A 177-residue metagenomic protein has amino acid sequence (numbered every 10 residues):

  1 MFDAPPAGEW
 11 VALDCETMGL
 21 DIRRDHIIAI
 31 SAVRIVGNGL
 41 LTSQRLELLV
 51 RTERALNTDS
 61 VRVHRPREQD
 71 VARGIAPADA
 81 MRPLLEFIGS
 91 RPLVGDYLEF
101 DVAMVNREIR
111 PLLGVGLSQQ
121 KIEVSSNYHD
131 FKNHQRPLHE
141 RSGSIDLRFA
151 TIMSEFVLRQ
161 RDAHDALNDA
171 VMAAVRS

Functional and structural regions predicted by a protein language model:
M1-L112, S118-K121, E140-Q160, H164: Conserved non-catalytic scaffold segment of RNase H-like nuclease domains
D79, N127, A170-V171: Short secondary-structure boundary/hinge segments and terminal tails
K121-S142: Short alpha-helix plus adjacent loop in nuclease-associated cores
K132-Q135, M153-Q160, A174: Short leucine-rich amphipathic alpha-helical surface patches
D165-R176: Acidic, divalent-metal-coordinating active-site segment for phosphoryl/phosphodiester hydrolysis, typified by short
